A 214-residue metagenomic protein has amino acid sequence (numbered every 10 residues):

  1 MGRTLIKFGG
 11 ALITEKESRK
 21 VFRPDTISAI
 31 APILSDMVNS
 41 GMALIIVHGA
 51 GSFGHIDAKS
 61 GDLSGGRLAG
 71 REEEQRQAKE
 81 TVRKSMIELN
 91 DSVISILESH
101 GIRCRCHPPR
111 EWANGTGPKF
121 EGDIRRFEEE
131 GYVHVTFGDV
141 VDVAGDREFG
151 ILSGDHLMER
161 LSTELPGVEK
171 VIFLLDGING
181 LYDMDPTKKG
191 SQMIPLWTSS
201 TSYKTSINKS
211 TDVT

Functional and structural regions predicted by a protein language model:
M1-I45: N-terminal glycine-/serine-/threonine-rich phosphate-binding loop
L5-G9, V47-H48, H107-P108, V135-F137 (+1 more regions): Short beta-strand segments
L12-T14, G51-I56, W112-N114, V141-V143 (+1 more regions): Short, active-site-adjacent cap segments at secondary-structure transitions
K16-S18, I56-S60, D146-E148, Y182-T187: Short acidic, glycine/serine/threonine-rich loops at helix termini
T26-I33, A78-I94, R147, I151-R160 (+1 more regions): Polyanion-binding loop/helix "lid" in catalytic or ligand-binding cores
G51-R67: Glycine-rich loop at the start of a catalytic domain that most often binds anionic cofactors/ligands
D62-V141: Ligand-binding beta-strand-loop-alpha-helix segment within the catalytic cores of soluble metabolic enzymes
V93, G117-D183: Internal active-site segments that recognize and position negatively charged phosphoryl groups and nucleotide moieties
